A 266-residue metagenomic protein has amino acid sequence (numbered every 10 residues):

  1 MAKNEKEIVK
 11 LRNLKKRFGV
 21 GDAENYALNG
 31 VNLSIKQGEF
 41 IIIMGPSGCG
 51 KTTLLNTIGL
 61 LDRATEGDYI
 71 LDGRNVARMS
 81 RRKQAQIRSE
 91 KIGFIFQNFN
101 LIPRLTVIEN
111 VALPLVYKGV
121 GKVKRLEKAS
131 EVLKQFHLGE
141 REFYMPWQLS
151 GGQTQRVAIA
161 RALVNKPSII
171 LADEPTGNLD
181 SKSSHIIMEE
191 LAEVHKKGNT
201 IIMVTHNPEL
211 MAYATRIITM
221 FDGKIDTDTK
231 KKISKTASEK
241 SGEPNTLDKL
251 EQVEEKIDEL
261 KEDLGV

Functional and structural regions predicted by a protein language model:
A2-K3: Pre-NBD coupling/linker segments of ABC/ABC-like ATPases
E7-Y213, I217-M220: ABC family nucleotide-binding domain
K224-D258: Conserved beta-strand-loop-alpha-helix hinge in the C-terminal portion of ABC ATPase nucleotide-binding domains
I257-V266: Long, low-complexity, intrinsically disordered segments
